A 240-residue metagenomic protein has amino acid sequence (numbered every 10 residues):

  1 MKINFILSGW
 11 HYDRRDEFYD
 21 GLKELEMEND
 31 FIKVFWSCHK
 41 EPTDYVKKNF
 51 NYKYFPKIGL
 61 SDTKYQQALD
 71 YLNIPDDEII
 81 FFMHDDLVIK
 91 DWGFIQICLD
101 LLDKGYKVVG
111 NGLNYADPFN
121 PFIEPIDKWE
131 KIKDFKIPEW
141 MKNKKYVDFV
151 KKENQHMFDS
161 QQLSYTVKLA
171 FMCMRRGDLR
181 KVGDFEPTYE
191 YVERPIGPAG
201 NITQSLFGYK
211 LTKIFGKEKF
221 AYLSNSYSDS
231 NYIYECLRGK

Functional and structural regions predicted by a protein language model:
I3-R14, C38: A conserved hydrophobic helix/loop-capping motif in glycosyltransferases and polysaccharide synthases
H11-E26: Short, well-formed alpha-helical segments that are part of the catalytic scaffolds of diverse glycosyltransferases
D13-E17, K40-V46, F119: Short, charged/polar "capping" segments at the starts of alpha-helices and the immediately preceding loops
L22-K53: Acidic donor-binding segment of Leloir-type glycosyltransferases
P42-D76: Active-site-proximal specificity loops/subdomain of glycosyltransferases
D77-V88: Short beta-strand-to-loop acidic/aromatic patch adjacent to the donor-nucleotide binding site
K90-Y191: Conserved catalytic core of nucleotide-sugar-dependent glycosyltransferases
R176-G177, K181-K240: C-terminal catalytic/acceptor-binding lobe
